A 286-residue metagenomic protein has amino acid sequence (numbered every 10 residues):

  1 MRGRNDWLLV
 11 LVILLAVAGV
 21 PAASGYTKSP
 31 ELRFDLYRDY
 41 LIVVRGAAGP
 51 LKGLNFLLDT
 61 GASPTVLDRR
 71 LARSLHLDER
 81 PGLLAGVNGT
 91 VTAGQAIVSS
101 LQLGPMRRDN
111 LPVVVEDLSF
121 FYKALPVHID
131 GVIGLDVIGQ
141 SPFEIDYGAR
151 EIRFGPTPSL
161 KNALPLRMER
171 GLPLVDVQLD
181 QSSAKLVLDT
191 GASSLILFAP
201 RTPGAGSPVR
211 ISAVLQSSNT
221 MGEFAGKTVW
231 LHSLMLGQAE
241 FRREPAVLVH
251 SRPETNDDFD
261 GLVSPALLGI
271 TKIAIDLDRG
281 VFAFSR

Functional and structural regions predicted by a protein language model:
M1-L9: Bacterial N-terminal signal peptides that target proteins for export
V10-A18: Bacterial N-terminal signal peptides
G19-R286: Pepsin/retropepsin-fold aspartyl endopeptidases
